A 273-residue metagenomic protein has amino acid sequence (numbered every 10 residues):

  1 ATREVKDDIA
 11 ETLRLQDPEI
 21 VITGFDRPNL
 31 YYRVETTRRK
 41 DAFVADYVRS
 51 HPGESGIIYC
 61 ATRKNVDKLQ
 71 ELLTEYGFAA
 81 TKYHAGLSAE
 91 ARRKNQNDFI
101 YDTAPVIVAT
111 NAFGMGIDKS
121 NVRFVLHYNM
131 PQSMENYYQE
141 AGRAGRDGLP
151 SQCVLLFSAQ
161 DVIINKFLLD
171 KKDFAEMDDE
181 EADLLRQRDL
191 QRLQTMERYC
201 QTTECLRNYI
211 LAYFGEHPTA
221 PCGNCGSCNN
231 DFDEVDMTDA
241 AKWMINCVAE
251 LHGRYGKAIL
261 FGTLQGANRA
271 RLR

Functional and structural regions predicted by a protein language model:
A1-E180, Q191, G215-P218, S227: Helicase motor core with emphasis on the C-terminal RecA-like subdomain
T2, T203, G253: Flexible coil/turn residues that form the inter-helical turn or adjacent wing/linker of helix-turn-helix
I22, V122, T202, D236 (+1 more regions): Short, surface-exposed helix-loop/turn micro-motifs enriched in polar/charged residues
F43, T195, W243-N246: Pre-recognition alpha-helix immediately N-terminal to the DNA-recognition helix within helix-turn-helix or winged-helix
K64, A159, I210, G266-A267: Short glycine-enriched loops at secondary-structure junctions
V154-L156, D183-R186, M196-Y199, D233-V235: A short, ordered amphipathic alpha-helix with a cationic face
I163-I164, A175-E181, R188-L190, L206-N208 (+1 more regions): Accessory DNA-binding and partner-docking regions appended to nucleic-acid-acting proteins, especially the terminal
T195-P218: Structured, non-catalytic alpha/beta "coupling" segments that mediate domain-domain communication and provide generic
